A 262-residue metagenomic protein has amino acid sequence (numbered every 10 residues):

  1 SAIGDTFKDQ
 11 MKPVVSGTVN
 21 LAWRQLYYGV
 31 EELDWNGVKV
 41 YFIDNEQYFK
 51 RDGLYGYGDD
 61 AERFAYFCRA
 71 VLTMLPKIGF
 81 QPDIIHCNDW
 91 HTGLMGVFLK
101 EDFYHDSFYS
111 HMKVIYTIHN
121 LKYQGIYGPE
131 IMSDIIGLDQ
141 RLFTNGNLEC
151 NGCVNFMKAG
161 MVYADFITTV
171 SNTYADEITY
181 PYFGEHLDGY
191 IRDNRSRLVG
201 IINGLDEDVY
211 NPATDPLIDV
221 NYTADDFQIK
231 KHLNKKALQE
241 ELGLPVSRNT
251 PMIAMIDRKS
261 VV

Functional and structural regions predicted by a protein language model:
S1-V262: Catalytic cores of nucleotide-sugar-dependent glycosyltransferases that transfer UDP/GDP/TDP-activated
